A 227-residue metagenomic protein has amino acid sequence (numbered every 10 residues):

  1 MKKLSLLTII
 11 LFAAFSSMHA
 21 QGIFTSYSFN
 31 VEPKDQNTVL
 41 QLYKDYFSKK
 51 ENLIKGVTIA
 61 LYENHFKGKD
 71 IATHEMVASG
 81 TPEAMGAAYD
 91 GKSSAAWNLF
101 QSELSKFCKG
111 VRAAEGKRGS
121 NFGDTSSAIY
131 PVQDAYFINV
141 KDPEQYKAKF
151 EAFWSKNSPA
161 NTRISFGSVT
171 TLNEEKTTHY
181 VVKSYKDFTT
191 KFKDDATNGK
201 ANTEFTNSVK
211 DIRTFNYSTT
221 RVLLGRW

Functional and structural regions predicted by a protein language model:
M1-F24: Bacterial Sec-dependent N-terminal signal peptides
H19-W227: Short S/T/G/P-rich N-terminal loop/turn motif that feeds into the first structured element of a domain
